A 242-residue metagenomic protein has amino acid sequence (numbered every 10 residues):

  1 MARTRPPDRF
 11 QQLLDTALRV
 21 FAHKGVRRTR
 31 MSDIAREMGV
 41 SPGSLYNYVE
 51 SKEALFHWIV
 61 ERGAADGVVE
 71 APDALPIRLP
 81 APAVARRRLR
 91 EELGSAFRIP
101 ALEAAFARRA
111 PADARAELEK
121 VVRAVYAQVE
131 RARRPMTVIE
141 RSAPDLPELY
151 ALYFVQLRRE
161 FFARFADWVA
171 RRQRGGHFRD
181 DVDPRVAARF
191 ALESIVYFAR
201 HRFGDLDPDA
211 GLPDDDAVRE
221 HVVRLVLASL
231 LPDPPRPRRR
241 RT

Functional and structural regions predicted by a protein language model:
M1-Q12: Short, Lys/Arg-enriched anionic-surface-contact patches
L13-F21, V125: Short hydrophobic clusters on alpha-helical segments that form packing/core surfaces in small helical domains
V20-G67, P72-I77: Helix-turn-helix
K24, S51, R131-R133, D145-P147: Short loop-to-helix capping motifs
V60, A151-F162: Amphipathic, non-transmembrane alpha-helical scaffold segments
L79-L102, A116-E119, R123-R131, R159 (+3 more regions): C-terminal peripheral helix-coil segments that are non-catalytic and often amphipathic
M136-A143, R202-L206: Secondary-structure edge/capping motif, primarily at the C-terminal ends of alpha-helices and the immediately following
P184-A188: Membrane-interface starts of transmembrane alpha-helices
